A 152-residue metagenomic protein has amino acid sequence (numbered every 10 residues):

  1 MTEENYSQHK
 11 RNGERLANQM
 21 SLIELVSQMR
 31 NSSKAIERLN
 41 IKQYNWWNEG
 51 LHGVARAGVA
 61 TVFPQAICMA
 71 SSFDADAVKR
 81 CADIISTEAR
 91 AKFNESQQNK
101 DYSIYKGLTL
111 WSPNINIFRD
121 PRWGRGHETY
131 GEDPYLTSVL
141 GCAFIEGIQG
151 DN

Functional and structural regions predicted by a protein language model:
M1-N152: N-terminal beta-rich core of secreted/periplasmic extracellular enzymes
